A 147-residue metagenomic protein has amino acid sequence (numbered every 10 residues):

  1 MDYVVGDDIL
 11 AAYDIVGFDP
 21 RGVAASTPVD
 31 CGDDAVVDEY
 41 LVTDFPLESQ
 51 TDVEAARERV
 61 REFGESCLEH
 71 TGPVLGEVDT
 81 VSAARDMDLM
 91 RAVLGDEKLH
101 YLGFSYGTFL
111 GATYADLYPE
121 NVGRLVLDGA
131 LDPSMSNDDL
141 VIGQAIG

Functional and structural regions predicted by a protein language model:
M1-G147: Gly/Pro-rich cap/lid or specificity-loop segments adjacent to the active site
